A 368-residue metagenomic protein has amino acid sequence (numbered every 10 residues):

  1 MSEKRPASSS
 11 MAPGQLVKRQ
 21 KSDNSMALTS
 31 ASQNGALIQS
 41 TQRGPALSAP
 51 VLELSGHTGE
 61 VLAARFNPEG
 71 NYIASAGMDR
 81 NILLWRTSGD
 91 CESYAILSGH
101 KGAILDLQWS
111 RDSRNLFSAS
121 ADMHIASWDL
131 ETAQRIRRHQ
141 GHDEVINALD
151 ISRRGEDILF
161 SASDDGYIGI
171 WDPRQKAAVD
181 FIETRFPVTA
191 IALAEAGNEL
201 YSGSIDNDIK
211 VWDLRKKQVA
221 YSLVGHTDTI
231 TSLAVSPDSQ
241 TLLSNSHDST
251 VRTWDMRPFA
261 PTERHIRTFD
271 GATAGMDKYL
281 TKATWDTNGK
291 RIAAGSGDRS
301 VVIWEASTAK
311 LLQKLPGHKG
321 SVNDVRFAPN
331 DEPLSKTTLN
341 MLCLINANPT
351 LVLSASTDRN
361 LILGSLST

Functional and structural regions predicted by a protein language model:
M1-T58: Intrinsically disordered terminal extensions that flank WD40 beta-propeller domains in eukaryotic WD-repeat scaffold
R43, P50-G56, E92-G99, R135-G141 (+6 more regions): Short C-terminal beta-strands that terminate individual repeats in beta-propeller domains, predominantly WD40 blades
P50, E60, E69, S93 (+17 more regions): WD40/WD-repeat beta-propeller blade-loop signature
G59-R65, G102-Q108, E144-I151, F181 (+5 more regions): Canonical WD40 repeat/beta-propeller blade segments in eukaryotic WD-repeat proteins
A64-G70, L107-S113, A119, D150-E156 (+7 more regions): Loop/turn segments within WD40 beta-propeller blades
Y72, N81-L83, K101, N115 (+9 more regions): A conserved positional marker within WD40/Gbeta-like beta-propeller blades
S75-D79, S118-D122, S161-D165, P173 (+6 more regions): Conserved strand-to-loop turn within each blade of WD40 beta-propeller repeats
I82-R86, I125-D129, L149, I168-D172 (+4 more regions): WD40-repeat beta-propellers
